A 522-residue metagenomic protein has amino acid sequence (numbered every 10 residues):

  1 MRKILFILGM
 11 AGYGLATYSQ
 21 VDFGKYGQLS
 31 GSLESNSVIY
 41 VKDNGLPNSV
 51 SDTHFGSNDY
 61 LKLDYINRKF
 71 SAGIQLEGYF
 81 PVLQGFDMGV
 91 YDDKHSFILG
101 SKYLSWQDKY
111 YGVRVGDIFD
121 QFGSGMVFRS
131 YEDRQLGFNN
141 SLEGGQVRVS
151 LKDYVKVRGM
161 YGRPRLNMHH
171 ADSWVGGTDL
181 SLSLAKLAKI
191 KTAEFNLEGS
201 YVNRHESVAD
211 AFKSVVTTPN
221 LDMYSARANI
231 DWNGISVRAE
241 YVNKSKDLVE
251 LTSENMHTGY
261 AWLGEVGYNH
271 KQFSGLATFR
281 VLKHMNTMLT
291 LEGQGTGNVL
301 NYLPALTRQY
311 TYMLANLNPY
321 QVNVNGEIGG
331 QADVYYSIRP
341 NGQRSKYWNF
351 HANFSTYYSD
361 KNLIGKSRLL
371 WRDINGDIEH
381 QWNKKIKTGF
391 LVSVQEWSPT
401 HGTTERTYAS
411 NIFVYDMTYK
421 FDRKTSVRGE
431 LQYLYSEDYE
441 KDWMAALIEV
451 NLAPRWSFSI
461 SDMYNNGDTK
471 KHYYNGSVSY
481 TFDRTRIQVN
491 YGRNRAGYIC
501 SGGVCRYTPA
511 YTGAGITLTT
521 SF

Functional and structural regions predicted by a protein language model:
M1-Q28, F522: Bacterial Sec-dependent N-terminal signal peptides
V21-Q28, L33-E34, V38-G56, Y65-I66 (+9 more regions): Signature for the C-terminal beta-barrel architecture of outer-membrane proteins
S101: Phosphate/ribose-recognition catalytic cores of enzymes acting on nucleotide-derived substrates
S105, Y110-G112: Conserved oxyanion/phosphate-binding beta-strand-loop segments in alpha/beta enzyme cores
I118-S124, S130-E132: Acidic, small-polar-rich N-terminal luminal/periplasmic segments of exported/outer-membrane proteins
W456, S477-S479, T485, G492-N494: Long, ordered, helix-rich scaffold segments
